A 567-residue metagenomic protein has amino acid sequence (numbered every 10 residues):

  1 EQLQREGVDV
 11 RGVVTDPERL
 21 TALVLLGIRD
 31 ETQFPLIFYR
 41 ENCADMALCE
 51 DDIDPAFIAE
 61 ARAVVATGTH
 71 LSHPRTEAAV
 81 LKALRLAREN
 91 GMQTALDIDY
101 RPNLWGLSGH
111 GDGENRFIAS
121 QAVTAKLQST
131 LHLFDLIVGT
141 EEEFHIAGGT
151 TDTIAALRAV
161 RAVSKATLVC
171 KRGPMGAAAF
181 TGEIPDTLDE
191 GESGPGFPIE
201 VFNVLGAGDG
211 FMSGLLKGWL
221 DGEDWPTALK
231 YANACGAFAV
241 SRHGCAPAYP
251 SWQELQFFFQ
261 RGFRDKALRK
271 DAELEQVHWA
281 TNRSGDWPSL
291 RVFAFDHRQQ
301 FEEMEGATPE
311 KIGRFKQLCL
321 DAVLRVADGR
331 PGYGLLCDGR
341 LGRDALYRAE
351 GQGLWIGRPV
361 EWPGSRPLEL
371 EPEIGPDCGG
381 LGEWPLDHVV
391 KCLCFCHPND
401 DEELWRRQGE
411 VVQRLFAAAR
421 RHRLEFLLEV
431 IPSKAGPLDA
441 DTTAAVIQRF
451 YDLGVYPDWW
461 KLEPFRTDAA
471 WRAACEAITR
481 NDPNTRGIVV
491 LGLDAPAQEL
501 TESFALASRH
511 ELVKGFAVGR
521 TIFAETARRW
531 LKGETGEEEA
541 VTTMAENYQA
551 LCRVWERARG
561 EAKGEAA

Functional and structural regions predicted by a protein language model:
E1-G68, Q256-D265: Conserved N-terminal subdomain of the carbohydrate kinase-like
A63-A159, A166-C170, P174-E183, A419 (+1 more regions): Conserved beta-alpha-beta core of the PfkB/ribokinase-like small-molecule kinase fold
V65, T69-P74, A79, A83-R88 (+2 more regions): Hydrophobic alpha-helical segments and helix pairs
L86-E89, T150-A272: Conserved phosphate-binding/catalytic region of the ribokinase-like
D265-D400, Y456, A497-A507, E511-K514 (+1 more regions): Alpha/beta catalytic barrel-like cores
F293, E429, W460, G519: Conserved, mostly hydrophobic/aromatic
G334-D338, H388-F395, D400-Q408, D439 (+3 more regions): Catalytic beta/alpha-barrel core
R343, P398-A418, P464-R480, A497-L500: Active-site-adjacent beta->alpha loops and helix N-cap segments on the catalytic face of soluble alpha/beta enzymes
